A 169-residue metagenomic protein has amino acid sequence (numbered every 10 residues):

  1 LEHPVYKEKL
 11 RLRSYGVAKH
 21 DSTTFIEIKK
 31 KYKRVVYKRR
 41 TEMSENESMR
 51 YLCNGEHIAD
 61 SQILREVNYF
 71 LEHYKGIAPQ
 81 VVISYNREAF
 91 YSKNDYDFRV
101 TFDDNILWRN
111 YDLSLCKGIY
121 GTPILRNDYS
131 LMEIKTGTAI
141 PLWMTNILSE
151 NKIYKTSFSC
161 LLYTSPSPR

Functional and structural regions predicted by a protein language model:
E2-L10, S14-D97: Charged surface patches that recognize polyanionic ligands
Y32-K33, E150-S157: A common structural junction motif
R34-R40, Y111-S114, M144: A short, polar/proline- and glycine-enriched secondary-structure boundary/capping micro-motif
V81, Y85-T138: Extended serine/threonine-enriched, polar tracts that run as long, contiguous segments within proteins
N146-L148: Short amphipathic alpha-helices in soluble, non-transmembrane regions that often serve as interface/regulatory elements
Y163-P168: Conserved small/polar residues in nucleotide/adenosyl-binding loops
